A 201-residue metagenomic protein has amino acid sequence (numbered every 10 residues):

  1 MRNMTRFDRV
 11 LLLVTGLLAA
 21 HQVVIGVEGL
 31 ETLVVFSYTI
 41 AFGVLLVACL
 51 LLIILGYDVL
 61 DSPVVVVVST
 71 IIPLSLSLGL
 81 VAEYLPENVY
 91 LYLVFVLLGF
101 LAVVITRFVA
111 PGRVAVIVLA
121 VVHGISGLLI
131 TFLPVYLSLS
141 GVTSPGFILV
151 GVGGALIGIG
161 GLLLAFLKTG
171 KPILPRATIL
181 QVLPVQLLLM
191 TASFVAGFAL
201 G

Functional and structural regions predicted by a protein language model:
M1-L60, L180-P184, V195-G201: N-terminal topogenic module of multi-pass integral membrane proteins
V24-V34, S77-L91, L133-L149, V195-G201: Helix-coil boundary and interhelical linker segments in multi-pass alpha-helical membrane proteins
T32-V44, V66, P86-L97, P145-G158: Structural signature of hydrophobic alpha-helical transmembrane segments
A48-D61, V103-V116, L162-L174: C-terminal ends of transmembrane helices
L51-V89: Hydrophobic/aromatic-rich structural module bridging two neighboring secondary-structure elements via a short loop
L60-I72, L91-F95, V116-I125, R176-P184: Cytoplasmic-side transmembrane-helix entry/capping segments in multi-pass membrane proteins
L80-T143: Membrane-proximal helix-loop-helix units in multi-pass membrane proteins
G153-G201: C-terminal transmembrane-bundle signature of multipass membrane proteins, characterized by strong activation on
